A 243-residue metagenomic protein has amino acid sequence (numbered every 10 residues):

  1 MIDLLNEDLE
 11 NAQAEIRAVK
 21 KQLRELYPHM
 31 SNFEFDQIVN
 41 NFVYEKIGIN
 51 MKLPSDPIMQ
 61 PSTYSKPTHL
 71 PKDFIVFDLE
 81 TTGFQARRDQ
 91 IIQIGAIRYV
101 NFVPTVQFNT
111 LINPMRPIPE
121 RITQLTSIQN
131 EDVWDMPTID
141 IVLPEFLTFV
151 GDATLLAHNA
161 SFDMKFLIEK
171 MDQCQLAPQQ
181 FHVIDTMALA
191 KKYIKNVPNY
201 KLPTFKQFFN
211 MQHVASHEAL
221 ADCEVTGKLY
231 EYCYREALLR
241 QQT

Functional and structural regions predicted by a protein language model:
M1-D73: N-terminal accessory regions of nucleic-acid-interacting proteins
A12, A188-K195: An acidic intrinsically disordered interaction segment
G48-Q180, K195-H217: Conserved non-catalytic scaffold segment of RNase H-like nuclease domains
T81-G83, A188, V225: Short, glycine/acidic-enriched loop or turn micro-motifs at the edges of active sites
P178-A190: Conserved beta-strand -> loop -> alpha-helix junction used to position metal-binding or nucleic-acid-contacting
E218-E231: Acidic, divalent-metal-coordinating active-site segment for phosphoryl/phosphodiester hydrolysis, typified by short
C233-T243: Mixed-charge, glycine-rich, non-catalytic linkers/tails in nucleic-acid processing enzymes
